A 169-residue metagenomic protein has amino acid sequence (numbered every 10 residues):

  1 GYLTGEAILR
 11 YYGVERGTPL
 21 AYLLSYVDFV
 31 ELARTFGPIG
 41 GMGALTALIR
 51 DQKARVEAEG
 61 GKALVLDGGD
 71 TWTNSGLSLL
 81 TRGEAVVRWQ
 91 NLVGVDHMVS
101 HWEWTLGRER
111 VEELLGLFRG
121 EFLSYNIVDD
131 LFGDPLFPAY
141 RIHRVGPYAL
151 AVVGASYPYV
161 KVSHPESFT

Functional and structural regions predicted by a protein language model:
G1-T169: Acidic, metal/ion-coordinating pockets
